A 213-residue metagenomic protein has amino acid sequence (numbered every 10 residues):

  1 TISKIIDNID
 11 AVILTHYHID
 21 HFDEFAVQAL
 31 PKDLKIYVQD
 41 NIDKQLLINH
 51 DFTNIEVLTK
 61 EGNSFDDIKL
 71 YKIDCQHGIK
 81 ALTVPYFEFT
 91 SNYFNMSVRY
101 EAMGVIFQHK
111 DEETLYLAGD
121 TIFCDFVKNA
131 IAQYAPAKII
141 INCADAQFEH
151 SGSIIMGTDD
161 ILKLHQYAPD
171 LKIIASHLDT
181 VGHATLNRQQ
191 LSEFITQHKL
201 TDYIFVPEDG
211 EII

Functional and structural regions predicted by a protein language model:
T1-D7, L58-I131, D209-I213: Core dinuclear metal-dependent hydrolase active-site scaffold
T1-V38, D43, E56, A135-I140: Active-site metal-binding motif and surrounding structural segment of the metallo-beta-lactamase
N8-D20, Y37-D40, L115-T121, I140-C143 (+2 more regions): Active-site neighborhood of phospho(di)ester-bond hydrolases with catalytic His/Asp-centered motifs
E24-L30, L46-D51, F126-A130, Q190: A short acidic, amphipathic alpha-helical/loop segment
L34, H50-L58, K69-L70: Active-site regions of enzymes building and remodeling cell-envelope glycoconjugates
N41-K44, T59-N63, C143-A146: Short, acidic/turn-prone active-site loops that include or flank metal/cofactor- and phosphate-binding residues
I42-I48, G182-A184: Short, charged/polar "capping" segments at the starts of alpha-helices and the immediately preceding loops
T121-D209: Cap/insert and terminal regions of metallo-dependent hydrolase folds
